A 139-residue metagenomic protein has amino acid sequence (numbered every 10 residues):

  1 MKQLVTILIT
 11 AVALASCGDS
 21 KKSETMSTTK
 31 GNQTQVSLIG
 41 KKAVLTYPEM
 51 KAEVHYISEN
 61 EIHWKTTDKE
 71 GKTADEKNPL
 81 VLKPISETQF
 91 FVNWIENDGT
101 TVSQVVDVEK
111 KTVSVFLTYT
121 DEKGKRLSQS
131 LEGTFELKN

Functional and structural regions predicted by a protein language model:
M1-I7: Sec-dependent signal peptide recognition, specifically the positively charged N-region followed immediately by
L14-S16: C-terminal motif of bacterial Sec signal peptides marking the signal peptidase cleavage site
G18-S20: Bacterial signal peptide processing site
E24-K51: Tryptophan-anchored aromatic micro-motifs
S37-I39, H55-H63, I85-T88, V106-V113: Short, solvent-exposed coil/turn segments at beta-strand boundaries
A43-Y47, W64-T67, V92-I95, F116-Y119: Short beta-strand segments that buttress and anchor functional surface loops
A52-K83: N-terminal glycine/threonine-rich, aromatic-flanked beta-hairpin/loop signature
N93-N139: Beta-sheet ligand-binding and adhesion/scaffold domains
